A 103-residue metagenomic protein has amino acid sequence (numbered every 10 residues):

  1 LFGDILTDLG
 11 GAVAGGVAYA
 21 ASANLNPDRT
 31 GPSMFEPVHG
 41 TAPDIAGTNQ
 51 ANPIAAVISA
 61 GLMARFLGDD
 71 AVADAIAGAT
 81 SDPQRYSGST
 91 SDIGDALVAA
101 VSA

Functional and structural regions predicted by a protein language model:
L1-A79, P83: Glycine-rich phosphate/nucleotide-binding loop
D70-A103: Glycine-rich phosphate/pyrophosphate-binding loop and the adjoining helix
